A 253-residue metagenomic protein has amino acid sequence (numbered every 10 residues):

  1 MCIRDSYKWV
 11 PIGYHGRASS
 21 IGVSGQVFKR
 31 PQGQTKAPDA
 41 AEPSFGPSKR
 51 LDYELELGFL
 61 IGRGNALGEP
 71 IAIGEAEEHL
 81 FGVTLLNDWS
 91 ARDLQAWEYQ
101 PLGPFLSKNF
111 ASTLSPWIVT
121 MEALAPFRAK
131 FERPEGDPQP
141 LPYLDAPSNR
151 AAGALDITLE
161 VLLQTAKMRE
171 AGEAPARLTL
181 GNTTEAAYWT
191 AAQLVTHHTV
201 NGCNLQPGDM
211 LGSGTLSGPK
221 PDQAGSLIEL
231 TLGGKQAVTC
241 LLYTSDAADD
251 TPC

Functional and structural regions predicted by a protein language model:
M1-D5, Y243-D250: Conserved small/polar residues in nucleotide/adenosyl-binding loops
R4-G181, Y188-A192: Active-site microenvironments in enzyme catalytic cores
E56, D88, D209, D246-D250: Acidic active-site catalytic centers that drive phospho-/nucleotidyl reactions and related ester hydrolyses
Y188-V200, Q206-P207, L211-S245: Active-site pocket scaffolds in enzymes
